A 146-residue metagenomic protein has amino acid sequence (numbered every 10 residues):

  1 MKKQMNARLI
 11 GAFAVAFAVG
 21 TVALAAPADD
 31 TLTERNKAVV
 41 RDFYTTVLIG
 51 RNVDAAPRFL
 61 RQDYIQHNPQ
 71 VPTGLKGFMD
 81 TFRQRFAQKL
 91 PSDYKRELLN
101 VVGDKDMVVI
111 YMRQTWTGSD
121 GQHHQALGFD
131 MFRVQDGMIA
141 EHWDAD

Functional and structural regions predicted by a protein language model:
K2-A12: Bacterial N-terminal signal peptides that target proteins for export
G11-T21: Bacterial N-terminal signal peptides
G20-R58, Q62: Short, low-complexity N-terminal intrinsically disordered segments enriched in polar/charged residues
V53-D104: A solvent-exposed, acidic/Ser-Thr-rich amphipathic alpha-helical stretch
F82, R96-V101, R113-Q114, L127-F132: Hydrophobic/aromatic beta-strand elements that line small-molecule binding cavities or substrate pockets in beta-rich
Q88-P91, W116-H124: Short, cysteine-centered beta-strand-loop-beta hairpins and adjacent loop/turn segments enriched in charged/polar
V101-V108, R133-I139: A short, structured loop/turn motif at beta-sheet edges
L127-D146: Short beta-strand edge/turn micro-motifs at domain boundaries
